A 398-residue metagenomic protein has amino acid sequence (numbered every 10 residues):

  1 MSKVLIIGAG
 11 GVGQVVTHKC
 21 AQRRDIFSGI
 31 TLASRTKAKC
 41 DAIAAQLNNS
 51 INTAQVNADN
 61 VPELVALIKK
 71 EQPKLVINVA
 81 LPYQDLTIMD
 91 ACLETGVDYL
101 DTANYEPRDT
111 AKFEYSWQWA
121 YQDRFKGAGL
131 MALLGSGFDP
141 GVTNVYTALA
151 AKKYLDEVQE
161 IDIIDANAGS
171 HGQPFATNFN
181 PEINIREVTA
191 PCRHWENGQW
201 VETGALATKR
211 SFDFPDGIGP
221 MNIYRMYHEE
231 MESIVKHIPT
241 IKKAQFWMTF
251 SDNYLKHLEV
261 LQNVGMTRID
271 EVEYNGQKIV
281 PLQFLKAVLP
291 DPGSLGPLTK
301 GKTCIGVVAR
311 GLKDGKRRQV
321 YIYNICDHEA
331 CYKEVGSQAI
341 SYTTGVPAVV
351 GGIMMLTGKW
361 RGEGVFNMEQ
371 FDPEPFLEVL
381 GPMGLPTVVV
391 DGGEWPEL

Functional and structural regions predicted by a protein language model:
V12: Hydrophobic/small residue at the entry helix of a nucleotide-binding pocket
G29-T31: Short beta-strand element of Class I
T36-A38: Helix N-cap at the beta1-alpha1 junction of Rossmann-like dinucleotide-binding domains, i.e., the first residues
L47-N60: Rossmann-fold cofactor-recognition segment
A58-E71, A80, Q84: Conserved Rossmann-fold cofactor-binding substructure of NAD(P)-dependent oxidoreductases
A103-L130: Rossmann-fold NAD(P)-binding glycine/threonine-rich loop
K152-L398: C-terminal catalytic/substrate-binding lobe primarily of soluble NAD(P)-dependent oxidoreductases
